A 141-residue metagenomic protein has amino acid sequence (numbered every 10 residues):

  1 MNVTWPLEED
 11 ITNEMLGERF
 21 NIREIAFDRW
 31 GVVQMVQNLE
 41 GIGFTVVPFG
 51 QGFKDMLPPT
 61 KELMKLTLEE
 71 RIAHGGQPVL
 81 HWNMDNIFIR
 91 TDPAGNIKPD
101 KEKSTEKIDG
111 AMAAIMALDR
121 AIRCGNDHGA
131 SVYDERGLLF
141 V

Functional and structural regions predicted by a protein language model:
M1-Q51, K61, H74-V141: RNase H-like, metal-dependent nuclease domains and their acidic two-metal-ion catalytic environment used
D55-L63: Short, charged, surface-exposed secondary-structure boundary motifs
E62-R71: Active-site proximal helix-loop segment of RNase H-like, two-metal nucleases, encompassing DDE(D)
